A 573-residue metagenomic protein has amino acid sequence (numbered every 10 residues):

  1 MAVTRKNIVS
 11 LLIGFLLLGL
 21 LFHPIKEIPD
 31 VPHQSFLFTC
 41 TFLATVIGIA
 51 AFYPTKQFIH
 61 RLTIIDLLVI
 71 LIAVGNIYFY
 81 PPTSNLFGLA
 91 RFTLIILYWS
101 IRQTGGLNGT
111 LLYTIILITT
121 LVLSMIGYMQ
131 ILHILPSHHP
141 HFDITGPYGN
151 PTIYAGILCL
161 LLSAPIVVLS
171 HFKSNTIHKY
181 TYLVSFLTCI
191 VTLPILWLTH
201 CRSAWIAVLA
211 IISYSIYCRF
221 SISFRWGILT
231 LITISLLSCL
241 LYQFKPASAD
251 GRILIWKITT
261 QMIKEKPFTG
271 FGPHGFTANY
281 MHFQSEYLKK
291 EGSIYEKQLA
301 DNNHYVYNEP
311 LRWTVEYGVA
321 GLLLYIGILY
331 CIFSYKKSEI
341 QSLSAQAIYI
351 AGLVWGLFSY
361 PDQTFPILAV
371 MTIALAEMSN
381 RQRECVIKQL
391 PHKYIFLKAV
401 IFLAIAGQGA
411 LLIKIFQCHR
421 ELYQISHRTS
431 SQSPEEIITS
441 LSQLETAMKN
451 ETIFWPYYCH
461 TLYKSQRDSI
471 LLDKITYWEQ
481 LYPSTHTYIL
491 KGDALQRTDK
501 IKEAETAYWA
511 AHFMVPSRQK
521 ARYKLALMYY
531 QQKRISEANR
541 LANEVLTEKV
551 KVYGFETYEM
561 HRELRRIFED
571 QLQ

Functional and structural regions predicted by a protein language model:
M1-Y78, P82-I118, V168-V184, I216-I228 (+12 more regions): Transmembrane signal-anchor hairpin modules in multi-pass inner-membrane enzymes, especially those that act on
S10-P24, L37-A50, I70-Y78, N85-Q103 (+8 more regions): Alpha-helical transmembrane segments of multi-pass inner-membrane proteins
P24-I25, N150, T259, V306-N308: Membrane-interface coil-to-helix junctions
H138, P273-E316: Interfacial juxtamembrane loops and adjacent helix segments that form the catalytic/substrate-binding surfaces
D143-I144, I211-I212, L231-P267, M281-H282 (+2 more regions): Flexible juxtamembrane loops connecting transmembrane helices in multi-pass membrane enzymes that build or modify
L254-K257, Q261, A278, R312 (+3 more regions): Solvent-exposed, polar/charged alpha-helical surfaces in well-ordered, non-transmembrane soluble domains, broadly
T452-I453, T485-Y488, S517-K524, T547-H561: Boundary/linker segments of alpha-helical solenoid repeat arrays
